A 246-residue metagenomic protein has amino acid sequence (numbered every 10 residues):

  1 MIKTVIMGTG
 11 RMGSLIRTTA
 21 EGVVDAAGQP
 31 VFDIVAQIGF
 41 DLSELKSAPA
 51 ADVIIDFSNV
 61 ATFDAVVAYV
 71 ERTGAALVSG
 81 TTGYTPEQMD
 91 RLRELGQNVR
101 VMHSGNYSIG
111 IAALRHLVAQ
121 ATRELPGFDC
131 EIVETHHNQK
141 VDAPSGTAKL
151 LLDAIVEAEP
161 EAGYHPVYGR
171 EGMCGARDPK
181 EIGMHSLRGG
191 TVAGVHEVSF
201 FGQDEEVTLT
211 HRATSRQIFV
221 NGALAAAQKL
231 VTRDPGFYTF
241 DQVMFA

Functional and structural regions predicted by a protein language model:
K3-M7, R11-A48, P126-A246: C-terminal substrate-binding/catalytic lobe of Rossmann-fold NAD(P)-dependent oxidoreductases
F40-S43, T82-T85, N106-Y107: Short, acidic/turn-prone active-site loops that include or flank metal/cofactor- and phosphate-binding residues
A51, L95-S104, G202-L209: Glycine/charged-rich beta-loop-alpha catalytic/anionic-binding loops adjacent to active sites
I54-I55: N-terminal Rossmann-like NAD(P) cofactor-binding module of classical short-chain dehydrogenase/reductase
S58-N59, T82, S186-R188: Short glycine-/small-residue-rich Rossmann-like dinucleotide-binding loops
D64, A68, T81-V101, A112-A121: Rossmann-fold NAD(P)-binding glycine/threonine-rich loop
E71-R72: Residues at the C-terminal ends
A76, R91-S108, L125-V133: Rossmann-fold dehydrogenase core element
